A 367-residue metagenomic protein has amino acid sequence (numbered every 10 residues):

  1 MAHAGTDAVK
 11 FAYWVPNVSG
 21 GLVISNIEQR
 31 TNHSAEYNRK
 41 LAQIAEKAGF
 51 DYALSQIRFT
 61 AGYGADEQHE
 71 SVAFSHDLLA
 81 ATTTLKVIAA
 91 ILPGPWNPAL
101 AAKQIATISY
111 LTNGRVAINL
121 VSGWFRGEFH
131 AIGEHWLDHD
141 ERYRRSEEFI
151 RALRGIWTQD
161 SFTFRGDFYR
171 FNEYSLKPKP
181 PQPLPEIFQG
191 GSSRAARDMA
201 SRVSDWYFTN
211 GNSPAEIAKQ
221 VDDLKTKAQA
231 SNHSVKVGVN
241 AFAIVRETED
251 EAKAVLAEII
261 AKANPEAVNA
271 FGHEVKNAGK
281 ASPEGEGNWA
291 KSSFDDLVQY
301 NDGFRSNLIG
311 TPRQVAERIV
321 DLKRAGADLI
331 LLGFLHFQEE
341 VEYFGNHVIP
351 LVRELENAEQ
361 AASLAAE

Functional and structural regions predicted by a protein language model:
M1-A81, R165, P180-P185, A365-A366: N-terminal beta1-alpha1-beta2 module of alpha/beta enzyme domains
A2-N17, Q43, I132, H139-P181 (+2 more regions): An alpha-helical appendage that flanks or caps ligand/catalytic pockets
A2-T6, Q43-K47, H76-T83, I105 (+4 more regions): Acidic (Asp/Glu)-rich catalytic clusters
V9-Y13, A53-S55, K86-A90, V116-L120 (+4 more regions): Hydrophobic faces of well-ordered beta-strands that scaffold small-molecule active sites in alpha/beta enzyme cores
F11, A45, G49, L78 (+10 more regions): Conserved, mostly hydrophobic/aromatic
G21-E36, A90-A99, H135, D140 (+3 more regions): Active-site mouth loops of central-metabolism enzymes
E36-Q56, M199-N210, D321-A327: Catalytic domains of carbohydrate-active enzymes, especially glycoside hydrolases
A65-A89, R145-F149, I156, S231 (+1 more regions): Alpha-helix-loop-beta-strand connector modules within alpha/beta enzyme cores
